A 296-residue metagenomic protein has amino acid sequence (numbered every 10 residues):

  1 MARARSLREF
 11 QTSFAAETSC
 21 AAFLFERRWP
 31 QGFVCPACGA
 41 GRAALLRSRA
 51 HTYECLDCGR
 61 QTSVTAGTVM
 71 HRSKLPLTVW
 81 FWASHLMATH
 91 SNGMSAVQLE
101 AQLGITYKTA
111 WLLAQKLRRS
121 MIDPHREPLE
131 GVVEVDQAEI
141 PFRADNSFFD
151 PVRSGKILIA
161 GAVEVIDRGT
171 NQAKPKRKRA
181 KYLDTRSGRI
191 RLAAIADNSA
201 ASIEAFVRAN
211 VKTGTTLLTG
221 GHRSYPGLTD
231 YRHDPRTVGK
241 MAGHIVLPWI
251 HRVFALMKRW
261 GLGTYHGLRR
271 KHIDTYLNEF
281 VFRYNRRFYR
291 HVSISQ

Functional and structural regions predicted by a protein language model:
M1-Q296: Residue-level recognition of single "structural anchor" positions that define or cap local secondary structure
